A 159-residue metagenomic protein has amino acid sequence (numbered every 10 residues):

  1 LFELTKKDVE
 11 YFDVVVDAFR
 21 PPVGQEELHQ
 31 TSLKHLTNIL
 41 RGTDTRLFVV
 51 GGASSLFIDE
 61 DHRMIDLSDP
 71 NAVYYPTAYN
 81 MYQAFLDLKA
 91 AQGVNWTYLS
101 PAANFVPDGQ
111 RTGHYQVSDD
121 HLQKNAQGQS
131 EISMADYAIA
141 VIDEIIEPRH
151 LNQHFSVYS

Functional and structural regions predicted by a protein language model:
L1-T43: NAD(P)H-binding glycine-rich loop region in Rossmannoid oxidoreductase-like domains and their noncatalytic homologs
T43-F48, A53-S159: Oxidoreductase cofactor-interface core, primarily capturing Rossmann-like NAD(P)-dependent enzymes
